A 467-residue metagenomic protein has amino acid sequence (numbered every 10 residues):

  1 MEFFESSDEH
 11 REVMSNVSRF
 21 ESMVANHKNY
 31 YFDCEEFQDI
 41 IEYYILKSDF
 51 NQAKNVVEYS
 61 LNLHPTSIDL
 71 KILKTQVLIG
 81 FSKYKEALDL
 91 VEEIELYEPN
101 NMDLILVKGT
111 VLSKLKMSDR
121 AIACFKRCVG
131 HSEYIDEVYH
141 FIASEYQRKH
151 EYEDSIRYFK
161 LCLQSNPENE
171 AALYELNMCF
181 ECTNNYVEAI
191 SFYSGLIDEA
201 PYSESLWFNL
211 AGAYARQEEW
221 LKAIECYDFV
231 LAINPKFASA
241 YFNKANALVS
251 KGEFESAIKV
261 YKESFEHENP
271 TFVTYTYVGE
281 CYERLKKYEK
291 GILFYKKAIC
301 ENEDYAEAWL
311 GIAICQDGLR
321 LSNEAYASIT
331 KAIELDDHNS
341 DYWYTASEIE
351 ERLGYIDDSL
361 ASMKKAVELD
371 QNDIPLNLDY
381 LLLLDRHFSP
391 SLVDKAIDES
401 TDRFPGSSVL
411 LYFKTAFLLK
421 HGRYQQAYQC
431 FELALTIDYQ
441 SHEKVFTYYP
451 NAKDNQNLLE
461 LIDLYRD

Functional and structural regions predicted by a protein language model:
I45, I79, S113, H140 (+15 more regions): Position-specific recognition of the canonical hydrophobic site in helix A of tetratricopeptide repeat
L63, L96-E98, G130-S132, S165 (+8 more regions): Structural marker of alpha-solenoid helical repeat scaffolds
L73, V107, F141, E175 (+8 more regions): Canonical tetratricopeptide repeat
Q440-D467: Terminal, low-structured helical/coil segments at or just beyond the last alpha-helical repeat
